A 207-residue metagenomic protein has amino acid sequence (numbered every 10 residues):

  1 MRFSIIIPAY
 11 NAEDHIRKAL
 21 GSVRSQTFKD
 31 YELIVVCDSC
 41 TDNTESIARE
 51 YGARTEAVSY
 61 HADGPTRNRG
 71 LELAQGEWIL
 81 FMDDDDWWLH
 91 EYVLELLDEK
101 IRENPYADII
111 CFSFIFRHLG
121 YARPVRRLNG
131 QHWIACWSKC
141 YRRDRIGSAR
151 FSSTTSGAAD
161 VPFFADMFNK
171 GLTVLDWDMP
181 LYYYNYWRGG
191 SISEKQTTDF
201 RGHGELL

Functional and structural regions predicted by a protein language model:
M1-S4, S22, E32, P162: Cell-envelope/extracellular polymer assembly enzymes that use nucleotide-activated donors
N11-S25: Short, well-formed alpha-helical segments that are part of the catalytic scaffolds of diverse glycosyltransferases
H15-R17, D42-E50: Acidic helix N-cap motif at the loop->helix transition within catalytic regions of sugar-transfer enzymes
S22, K29, V36-S46, D83 (+1 more regions): A conserved acidic beta->alpha catalytic loop
V58-A74: Glycine-rich, basic loop-to-helix element that forms the pyrophosphate-binding segment of sugar-nucleotide handling
I79: Short aromatic/hydrophobic "clamp" motif used to bind/position activated sugar donors
W87, E91-P124: Conserved donor NDP-sugar-binding/catalytic core segment of glycosyltransferases
F112, P124-R201: Conserved nucleotide-sugar donor-binding catalytic segment
